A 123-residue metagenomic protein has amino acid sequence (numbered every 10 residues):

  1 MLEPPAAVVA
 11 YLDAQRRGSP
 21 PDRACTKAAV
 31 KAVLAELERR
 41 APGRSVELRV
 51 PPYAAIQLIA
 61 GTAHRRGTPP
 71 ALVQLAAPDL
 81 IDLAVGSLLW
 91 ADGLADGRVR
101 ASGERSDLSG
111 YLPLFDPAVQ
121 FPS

Functional and structural regions predicted by a protein language model:
M1-S123: Feature captures hydrophobic
